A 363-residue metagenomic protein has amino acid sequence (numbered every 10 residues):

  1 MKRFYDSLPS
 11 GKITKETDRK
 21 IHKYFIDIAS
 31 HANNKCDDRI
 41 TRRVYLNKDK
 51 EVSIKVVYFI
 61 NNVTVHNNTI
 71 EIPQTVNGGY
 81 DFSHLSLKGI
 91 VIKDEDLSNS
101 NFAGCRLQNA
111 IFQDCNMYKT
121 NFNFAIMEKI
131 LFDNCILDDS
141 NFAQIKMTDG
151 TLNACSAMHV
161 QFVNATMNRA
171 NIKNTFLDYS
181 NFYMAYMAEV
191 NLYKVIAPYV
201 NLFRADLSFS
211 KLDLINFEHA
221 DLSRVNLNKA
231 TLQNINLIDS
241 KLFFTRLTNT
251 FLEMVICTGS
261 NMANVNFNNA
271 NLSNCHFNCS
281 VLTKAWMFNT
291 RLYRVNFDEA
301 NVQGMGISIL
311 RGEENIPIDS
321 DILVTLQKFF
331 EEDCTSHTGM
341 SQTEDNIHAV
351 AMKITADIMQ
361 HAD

Functional and structural regions predicted by a protein language model:
F4-P9, I13-R19, K23-D27, N34-M352 (+1 more regions): Tandem repeat scaffolds
H361-D363: Short acidic DE-rich linear segments
